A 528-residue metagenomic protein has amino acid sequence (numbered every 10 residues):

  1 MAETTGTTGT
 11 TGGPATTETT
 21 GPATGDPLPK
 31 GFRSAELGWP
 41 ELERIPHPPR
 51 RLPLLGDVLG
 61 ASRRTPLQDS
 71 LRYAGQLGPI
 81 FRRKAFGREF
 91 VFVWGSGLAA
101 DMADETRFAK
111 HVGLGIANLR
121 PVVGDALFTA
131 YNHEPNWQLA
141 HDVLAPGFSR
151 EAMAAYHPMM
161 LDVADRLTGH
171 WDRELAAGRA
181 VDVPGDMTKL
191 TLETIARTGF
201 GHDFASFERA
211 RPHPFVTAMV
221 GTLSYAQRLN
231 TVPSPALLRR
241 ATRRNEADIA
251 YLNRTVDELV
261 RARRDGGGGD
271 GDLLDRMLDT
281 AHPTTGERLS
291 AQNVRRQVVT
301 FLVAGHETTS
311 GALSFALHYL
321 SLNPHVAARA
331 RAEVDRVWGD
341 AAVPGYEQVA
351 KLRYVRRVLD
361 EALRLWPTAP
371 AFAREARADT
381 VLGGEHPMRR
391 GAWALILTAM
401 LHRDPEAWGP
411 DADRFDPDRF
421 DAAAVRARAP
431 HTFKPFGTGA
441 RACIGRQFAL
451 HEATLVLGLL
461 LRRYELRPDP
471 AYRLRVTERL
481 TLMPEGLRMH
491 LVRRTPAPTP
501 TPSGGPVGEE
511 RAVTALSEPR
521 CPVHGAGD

Functional and structural regions predicted by a protein language model:
A2-G6, T17-D125, P135, L139 (+9 more regions): N-terminal membrane-proximal hinge/A-helix region immediately C-terminal to the signal-anchor transmembrane segment
G21, G31-E43, H111-N118, N136 (+3 more regions): Cytochrome P450 heme-thiolate monooxygenase catalytic core
T24-I45, A74, A164-T168, T217-G221 (+4 more regions): Cytochrome P450 proximal C-terminal region
W39, H47-R50, H157-L161, V216-A218 (+10 more regions): Cytochrome P450 I-helix active-site segment
D57-G78, E258, A342-G383: Conserved cytochrome P450 K-helix E-x-x-R motif and the immediately C-terminal K′/meander segment
T308-V326, R331-E333, Q447-R463: Cytochrome P450 catalytic-core helices
I396-A424, C521: Conserved cytochrome P450 K-helix/beta-meander segment immediately N-terminal to the heme-binding cysteine loop
